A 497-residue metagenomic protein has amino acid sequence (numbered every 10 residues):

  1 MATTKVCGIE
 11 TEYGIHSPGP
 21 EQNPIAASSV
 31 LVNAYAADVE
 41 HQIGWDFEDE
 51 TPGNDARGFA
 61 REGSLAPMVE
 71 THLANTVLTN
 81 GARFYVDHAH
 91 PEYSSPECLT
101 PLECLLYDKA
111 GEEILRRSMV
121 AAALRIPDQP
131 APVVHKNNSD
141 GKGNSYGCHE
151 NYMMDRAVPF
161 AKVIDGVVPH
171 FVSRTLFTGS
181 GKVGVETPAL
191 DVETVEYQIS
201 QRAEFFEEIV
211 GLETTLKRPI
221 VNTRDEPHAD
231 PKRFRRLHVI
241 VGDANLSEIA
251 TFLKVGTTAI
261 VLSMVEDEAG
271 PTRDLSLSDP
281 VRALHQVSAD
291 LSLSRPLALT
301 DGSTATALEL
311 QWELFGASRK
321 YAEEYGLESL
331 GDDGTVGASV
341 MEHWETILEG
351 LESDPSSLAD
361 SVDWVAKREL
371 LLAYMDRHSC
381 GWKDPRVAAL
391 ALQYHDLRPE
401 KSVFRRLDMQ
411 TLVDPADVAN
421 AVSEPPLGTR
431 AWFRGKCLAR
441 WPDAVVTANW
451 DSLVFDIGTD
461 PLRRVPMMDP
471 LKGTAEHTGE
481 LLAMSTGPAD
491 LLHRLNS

Functional and structural regions predicted by a protein language model:
M1-P130, V134-H135, D165-G179, I209-V221 (+1 more regions): Terminal catalytic/cofactor-binding subdomain
V120, P130-L212: Internal, well-ordered domain-core segments that constitute the primary functional module of diverse proteins
